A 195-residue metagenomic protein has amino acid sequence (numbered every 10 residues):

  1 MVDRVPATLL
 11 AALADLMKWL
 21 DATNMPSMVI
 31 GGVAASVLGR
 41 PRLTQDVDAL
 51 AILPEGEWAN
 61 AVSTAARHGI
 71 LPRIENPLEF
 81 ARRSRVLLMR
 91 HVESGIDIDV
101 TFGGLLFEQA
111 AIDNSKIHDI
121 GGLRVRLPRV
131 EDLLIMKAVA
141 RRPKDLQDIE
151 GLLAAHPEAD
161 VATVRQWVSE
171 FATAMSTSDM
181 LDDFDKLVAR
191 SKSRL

Functional and structural regions predicted by a protein language model:
M1-L195: Compositionally biased terminal segments of proteins
